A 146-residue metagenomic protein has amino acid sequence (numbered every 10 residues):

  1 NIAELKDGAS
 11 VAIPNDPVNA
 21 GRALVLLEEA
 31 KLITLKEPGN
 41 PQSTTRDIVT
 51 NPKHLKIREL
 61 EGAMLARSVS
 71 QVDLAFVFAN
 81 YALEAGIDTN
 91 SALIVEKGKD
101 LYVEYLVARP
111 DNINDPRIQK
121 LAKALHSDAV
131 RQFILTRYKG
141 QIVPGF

Functional and structural regions predicted by a protein language model:
N1-I2, V103-R117: A bilobed periplasmic-binding-protein/Venus flytrap-type ligand-binding module shared by bacterial periplasmic
N1-T34, R131: A conserved helix-loop-strand patch within extracytoplasmic ligand-binding domains of the periplasmic binding
D7, N114-A124: Short amphipathic alpha-helical coupling segments at ligand-binding clamshell hinges and other catalytic/signaling
A9, L32, K53-K56, S70-V77: Alpha-to-beta junction loops
G21-E28, L125-G145: Periplasmic-binding protein-like
E29, L65-T89: A ligand-binding cleft/hinge motif common to bilobed small-molecule-binding domains
G39-R67: Short helix-initiation/N-cap motifs at beta->coil->alpha
K56, D73-L74, F78, T89-D100: Short beta-strand->loop
